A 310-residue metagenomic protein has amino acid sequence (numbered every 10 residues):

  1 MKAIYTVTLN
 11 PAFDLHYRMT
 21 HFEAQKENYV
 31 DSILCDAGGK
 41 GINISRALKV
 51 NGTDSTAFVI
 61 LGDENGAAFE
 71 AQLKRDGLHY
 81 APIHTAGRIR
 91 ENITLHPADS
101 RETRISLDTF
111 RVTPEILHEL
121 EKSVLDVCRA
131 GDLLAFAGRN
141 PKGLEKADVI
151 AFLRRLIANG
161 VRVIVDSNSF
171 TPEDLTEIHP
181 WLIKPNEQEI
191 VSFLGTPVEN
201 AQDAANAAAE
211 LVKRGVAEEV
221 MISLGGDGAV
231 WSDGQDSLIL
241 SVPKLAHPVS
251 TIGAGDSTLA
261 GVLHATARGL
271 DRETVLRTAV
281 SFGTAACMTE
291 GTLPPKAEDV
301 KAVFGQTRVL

Functional and structural regions predicted by a protein language model:
M1-E23: Positively charged, low-complexity intrinsically disordered leader regions
Y5, T56, A81, A135 (+2 more regions): Structural detector of well-ordered beta-strand residues that form the stable sheet scaffold of enzyme domains
Y29-I89, Q306: Substrate-binding N-lobe of the ribokinase-like
K49, I157, A267: Gly/Ala-rich phosphate-binding loop of Rossmann-like dinucleotide-binding domains, activating on the conserved
L95-A130: Conserved phosphate-binding/catalytic loop of the ribokinase/pfkB sugar-kinase fold
R104-S106, G131-R139, D166, K184-E187: Short beta-strands and strand-loop turn motifs
A147-S237: Conserved phosphate/ATP/ADP-binding segment of small-molecule kinases
E173, A201-L310: Conserved phosphate-binding/catalytic region of the ribokinase-like
